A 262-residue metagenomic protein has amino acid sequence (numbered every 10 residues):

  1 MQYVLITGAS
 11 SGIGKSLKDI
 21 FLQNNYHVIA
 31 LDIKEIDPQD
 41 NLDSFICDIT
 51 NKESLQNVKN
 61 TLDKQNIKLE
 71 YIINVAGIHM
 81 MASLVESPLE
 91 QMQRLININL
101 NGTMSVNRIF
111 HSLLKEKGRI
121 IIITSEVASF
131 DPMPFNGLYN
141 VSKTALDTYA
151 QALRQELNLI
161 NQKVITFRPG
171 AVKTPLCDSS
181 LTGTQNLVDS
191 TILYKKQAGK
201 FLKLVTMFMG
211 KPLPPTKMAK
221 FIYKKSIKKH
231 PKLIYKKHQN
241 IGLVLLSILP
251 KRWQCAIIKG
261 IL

Functional and structural regions predicted by a protein language model:
S10, K18: N-terminal Rossmann NAD(P)H-binding glycine-rich loop of SDR-like oxidoreductase domains
D40-E53: Rossmann-fold cofactor-recognition segment
V75-M80: Conserved NAD(P)H cofactor-binding loop of Rossmann-fold oxidoreductase domains
S83-L84, Q91-Q93: Substrate-binding pocket helix/loop in short-chain dehydrogenase/reductase
N107, S142-A145: Active-site helix of classical SDR
N107-R108, Q151: A short, exposed helix-loop element centered on a Lys and neighboring polar residues
L159-K232: SDR active-site lid
